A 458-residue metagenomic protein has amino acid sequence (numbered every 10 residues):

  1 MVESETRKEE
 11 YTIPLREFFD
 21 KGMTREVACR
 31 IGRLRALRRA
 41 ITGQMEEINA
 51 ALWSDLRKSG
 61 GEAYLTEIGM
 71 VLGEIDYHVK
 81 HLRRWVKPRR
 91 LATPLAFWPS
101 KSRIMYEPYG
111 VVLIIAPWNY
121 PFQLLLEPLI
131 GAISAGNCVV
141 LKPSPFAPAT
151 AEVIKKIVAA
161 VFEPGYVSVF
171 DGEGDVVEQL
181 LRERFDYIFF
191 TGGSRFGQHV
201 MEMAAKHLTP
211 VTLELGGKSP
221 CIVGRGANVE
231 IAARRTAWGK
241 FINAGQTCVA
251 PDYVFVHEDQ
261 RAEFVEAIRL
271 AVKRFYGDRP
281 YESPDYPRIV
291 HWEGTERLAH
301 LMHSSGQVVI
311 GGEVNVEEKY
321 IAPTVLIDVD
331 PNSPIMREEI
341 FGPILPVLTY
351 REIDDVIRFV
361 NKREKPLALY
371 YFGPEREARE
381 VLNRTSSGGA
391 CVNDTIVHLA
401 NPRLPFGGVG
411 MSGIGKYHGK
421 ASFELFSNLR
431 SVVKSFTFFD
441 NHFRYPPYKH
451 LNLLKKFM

Functional and structural regions predicted by a protein language model:
M1-R103: N-terminal Rossmann-like NAD(P)+-binding subdomain of aldehyde/semialdehyde dehydrogenases
V2, E26, I222, Y320-M458: Conserved C-terminal structural/oligomerization subdomain of aldehyde/semialdehyde dehydrogenase
K8, V27, M45, V229 (+4 more regions): Residues at or immediately preceding the N-termini of alpha-helices
F19, M23, R38-I41, M45 (+14 more regions): Structural signal for hydrophobic packing residues in well-ordered secondary-structure cores of soluble enzyme domains
R30, I75, G136, V167 (+7 more regions): Residue-level signal for inorganic ion chemistry
L95-I231, Y350: Rossmann-like NAD(P) dinucleotide-binding subdomain of oxidoreductase/dehydrogenase enzymes
P128, I154, V200, I268 (+2 more regions): Aromatic/hydrophobic pocket-lining residues that form π-stacking "cages" and hydrophobic walls in ligand
R195-D330, V392: ALDH superfamily catalytic-core signature
